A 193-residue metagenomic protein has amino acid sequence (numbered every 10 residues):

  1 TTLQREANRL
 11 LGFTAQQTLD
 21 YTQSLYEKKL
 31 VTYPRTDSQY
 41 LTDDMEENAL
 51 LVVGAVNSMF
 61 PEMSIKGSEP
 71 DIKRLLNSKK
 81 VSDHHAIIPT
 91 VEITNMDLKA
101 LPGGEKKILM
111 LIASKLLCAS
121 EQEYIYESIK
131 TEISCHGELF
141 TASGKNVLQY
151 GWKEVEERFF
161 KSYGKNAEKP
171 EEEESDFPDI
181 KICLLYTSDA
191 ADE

Functional and structural regions predicted by a protein language model:
T1-Q23, E27, S58, S78 (+1 more regions): Long, highly charged, low-complexity internal segments
T1-Q4, S82-E92: Residues forming anionic-ligand binding surfaces in small-molecule and nucleic-acid pockets of primarily soluble enzymes
F13-P70: Extended, well-ordered alpha-helical scaffold/bundle regions in very large, multi-domain proteins
R35-D37, V91, C135, G144: Active-site proximal loops enriched in glycine and acidic residues that flank catalytic Cys/His/Asp and coordinate
L41-D44, L75, D97-A100: A general boundary/transition motif marking the beginning of the first structured unit of a protein
M45-V52, K79, D83, E105-I108: Alpha-helical structural motif
S68, I72-S82: Leucine-rich, amphipathic alpha-helical/linker segments
D189-E193: A short, hydrophobic C-terminal helix/tail in secreted or cell-surface proteins
